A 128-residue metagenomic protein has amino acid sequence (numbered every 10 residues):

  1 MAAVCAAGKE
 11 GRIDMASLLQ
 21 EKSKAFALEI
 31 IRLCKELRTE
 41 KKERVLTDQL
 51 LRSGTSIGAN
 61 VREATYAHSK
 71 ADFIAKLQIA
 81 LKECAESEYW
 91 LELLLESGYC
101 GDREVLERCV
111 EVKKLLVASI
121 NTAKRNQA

Functional and structural regions predicted by a protein language model:
M1-A128: Short, C-terminally biased terminal segments at protein or domain edges
